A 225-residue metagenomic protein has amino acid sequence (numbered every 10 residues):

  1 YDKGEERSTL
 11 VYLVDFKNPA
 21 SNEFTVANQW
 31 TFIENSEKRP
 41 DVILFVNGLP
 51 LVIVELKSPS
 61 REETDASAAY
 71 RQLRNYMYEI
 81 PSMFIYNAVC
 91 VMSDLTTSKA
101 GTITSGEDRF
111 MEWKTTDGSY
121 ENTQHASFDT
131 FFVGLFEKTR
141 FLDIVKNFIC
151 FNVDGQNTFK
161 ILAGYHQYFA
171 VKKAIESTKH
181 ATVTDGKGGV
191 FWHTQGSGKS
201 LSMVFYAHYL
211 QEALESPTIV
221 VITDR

Functional and structural regions predicted by a protein language model:
Y1-T218: ATP-dependent helicase/translocase motor core
I222-R225: A short hydrophobic beta-strand->loop->alpha-helix junction that borders the nucleotide-binding pocket of P-loop NTPases
